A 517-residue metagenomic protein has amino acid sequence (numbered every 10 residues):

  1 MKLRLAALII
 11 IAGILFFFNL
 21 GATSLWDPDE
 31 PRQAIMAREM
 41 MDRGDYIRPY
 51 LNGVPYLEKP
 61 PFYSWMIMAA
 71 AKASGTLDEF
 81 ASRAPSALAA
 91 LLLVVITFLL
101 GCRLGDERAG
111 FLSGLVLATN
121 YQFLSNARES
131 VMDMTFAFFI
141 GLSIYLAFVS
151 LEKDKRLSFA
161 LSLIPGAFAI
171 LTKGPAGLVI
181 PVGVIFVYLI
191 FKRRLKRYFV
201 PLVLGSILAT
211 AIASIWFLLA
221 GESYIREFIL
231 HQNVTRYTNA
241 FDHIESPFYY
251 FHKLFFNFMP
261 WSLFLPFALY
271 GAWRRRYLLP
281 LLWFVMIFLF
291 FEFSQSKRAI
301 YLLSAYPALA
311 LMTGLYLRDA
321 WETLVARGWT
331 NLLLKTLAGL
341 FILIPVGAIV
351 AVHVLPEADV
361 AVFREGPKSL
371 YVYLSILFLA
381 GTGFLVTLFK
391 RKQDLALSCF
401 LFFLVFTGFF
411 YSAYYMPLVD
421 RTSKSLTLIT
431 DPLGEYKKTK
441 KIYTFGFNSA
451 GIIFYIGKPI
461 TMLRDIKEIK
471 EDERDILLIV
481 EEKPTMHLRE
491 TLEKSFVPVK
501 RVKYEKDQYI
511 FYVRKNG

Functional and structural regions predicted by a protein language model:
M1-W329, A351, K500-R501, E505-Q508: Membrane-integral, polyisoprenol-dependent glycosyltransferases of the GT-C/oligosaccharyltransferase superfamily
A160, G271-G517: Membrane-embedded architecture of ER/inner-membrane glycosylation machinery
